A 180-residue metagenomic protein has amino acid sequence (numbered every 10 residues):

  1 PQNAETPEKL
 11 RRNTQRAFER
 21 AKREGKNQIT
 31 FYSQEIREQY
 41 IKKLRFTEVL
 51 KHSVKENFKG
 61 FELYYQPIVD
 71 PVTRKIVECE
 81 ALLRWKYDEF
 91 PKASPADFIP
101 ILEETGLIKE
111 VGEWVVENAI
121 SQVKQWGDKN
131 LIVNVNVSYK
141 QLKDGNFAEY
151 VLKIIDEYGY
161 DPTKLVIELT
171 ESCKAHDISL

Functional and structural regions predicted by a protein language model:
P1, I29, I36-Q39, P71-E80 (+1 more regions): Catalytic core of bacterial c-di-GMP phosphodiesterases, primarily the EAL and HD-GYP domains, capturing alpha-helical
P1-E24, T30-R45, V49, D97 (+3 more regions): Cyclic nucleotide signaling catalytic output domains
P7, K43, D88-K92, D144-G145 (+1 more regions): Alpha-helix N-cap/helix-start motif
E8, A96, K109-E113: Short, solvent-exposed positions on alpha-helices
A17-F18, S53-V54, V123, I155: Hydrophobic, Leu/Ile/Phe/Ala-enriched alpha-helical segments that form helix-helix packing faces
G25, N57, G127-K129: Residues at helix C-cap/C′ positions in short coil/turn segments immediately following an alpha-helix
F31, K42-I101, E168: Active-site core of bacterial EAL-family cyclic-dinucleotide phosphodiesterase domains
